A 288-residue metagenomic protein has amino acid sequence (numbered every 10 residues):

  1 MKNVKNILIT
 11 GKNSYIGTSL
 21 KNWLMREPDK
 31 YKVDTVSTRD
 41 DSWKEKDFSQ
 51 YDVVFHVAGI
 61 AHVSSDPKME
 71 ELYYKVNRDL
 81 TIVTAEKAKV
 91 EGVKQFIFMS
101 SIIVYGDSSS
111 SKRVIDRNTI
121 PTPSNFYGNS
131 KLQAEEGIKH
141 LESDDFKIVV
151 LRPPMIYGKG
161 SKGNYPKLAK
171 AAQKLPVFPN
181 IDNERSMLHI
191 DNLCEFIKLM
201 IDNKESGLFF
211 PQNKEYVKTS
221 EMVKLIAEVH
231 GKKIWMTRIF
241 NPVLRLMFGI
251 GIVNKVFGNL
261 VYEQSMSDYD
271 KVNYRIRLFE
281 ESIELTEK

Functional and structural regions predicted by a protein language model:
N6-R26: N-terminal Rossmann NAD(P)H-binding glycine-rich loop of SDR-like oxidoreductase domains
D41-K87, V104-D107: NAD(P)H-binding glycine-rich loop region in Rossmannoid oxidoreductase-like domains and their noncatalytic homologs
D66, K167-L188, N192, L199 (+1 more regions): A conserved pocket-lining segment of Rossmann-fold NAD(P)-dependent short-chain dehydrogenase/reductase
Y74-T81, I97-S100, S130-K131, S186: Short alpha-helix in the Rossmann-fold core of NAD(P)-dependent oxidoreductases
K75, S110-L151, M155-I156, V177: Catalytic helix-loop patch of NAD(P)-dependent Rossmann-fold dehydrogenases
I82-F126, V149: Conserved Rossmann-fold NAD(P)-dependent oxidoreductase catalytic core, especially the SDR/UDP-sugar
L132, D145, I156-K167, L199-F209 (+2 more regions): Glycine/proline-rich active-site loop of Rossmann-fold NAD(P)-dependent oxidoreductases
F196-V253, R277, I283-K288: Mid/C-terminal beta-alpha module of Rossmann-like enzyme folds, strongest in SDR-family dehydrogenases/epimerases
